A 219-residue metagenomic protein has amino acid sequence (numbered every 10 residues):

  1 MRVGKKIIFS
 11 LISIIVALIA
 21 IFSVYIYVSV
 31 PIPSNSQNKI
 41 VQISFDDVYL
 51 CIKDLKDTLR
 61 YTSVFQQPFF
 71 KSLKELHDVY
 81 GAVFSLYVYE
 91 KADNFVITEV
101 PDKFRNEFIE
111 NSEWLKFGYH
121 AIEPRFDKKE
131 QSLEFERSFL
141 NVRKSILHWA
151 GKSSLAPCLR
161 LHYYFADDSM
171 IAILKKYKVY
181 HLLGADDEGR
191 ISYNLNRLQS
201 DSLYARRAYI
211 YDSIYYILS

Functional and structural regions predicted by a protein language model:
M1-A17: N-terminal Sec-pathway targeting helices
A17-Y25: Hydrophobic alpha-helical membrane-insertion segments, chiefly the h-region of N-terminal signal peptides
L18-I19, P31-I32, S153-S154, Y163-S219: Active-site-adjacent pocket scaffolds in enzyme catalytic domains
Y27-F108: Active-site beta->alpha N-cap acidic-glycine motif
D46-V48, Y89-K91, I122, L161-Y164 (+2 more regions): An acidic- and aromatic-residue-enriched active-site/binding cleft used to recognize and process polar
Q67-S72, V96-I109, K144, N194-L218: Alpha-helical scaffolding within the catalytic cores of extracellular/periplasmic polymer-degrading hydrolases
E75-Y80, S145-W149, Y177: Structured segments of extracytoplasmic/periplasmic soluble domains in secreted or envelope-associated proteins
V83-D167: Metal-dependent polysaccharide deacetylase catalytic core of the NodB/CE4 family, i.e., the active-site-bearing domain
